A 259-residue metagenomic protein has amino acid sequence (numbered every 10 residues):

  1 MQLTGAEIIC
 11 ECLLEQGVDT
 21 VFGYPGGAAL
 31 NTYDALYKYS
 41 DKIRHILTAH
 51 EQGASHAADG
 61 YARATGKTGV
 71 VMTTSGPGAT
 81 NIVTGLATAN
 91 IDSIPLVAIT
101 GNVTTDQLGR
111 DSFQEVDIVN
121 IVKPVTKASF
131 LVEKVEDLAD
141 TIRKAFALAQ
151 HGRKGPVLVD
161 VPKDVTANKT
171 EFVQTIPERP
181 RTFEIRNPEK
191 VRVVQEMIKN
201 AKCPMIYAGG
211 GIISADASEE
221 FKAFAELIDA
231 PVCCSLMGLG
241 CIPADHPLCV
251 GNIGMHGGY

Functional and structural regions predicted by a protein language model:
M1-Y259: N-terminal alpha/beta PP-like core and its mobile active-site loop of ThDP/TPP-dependent enzymes
